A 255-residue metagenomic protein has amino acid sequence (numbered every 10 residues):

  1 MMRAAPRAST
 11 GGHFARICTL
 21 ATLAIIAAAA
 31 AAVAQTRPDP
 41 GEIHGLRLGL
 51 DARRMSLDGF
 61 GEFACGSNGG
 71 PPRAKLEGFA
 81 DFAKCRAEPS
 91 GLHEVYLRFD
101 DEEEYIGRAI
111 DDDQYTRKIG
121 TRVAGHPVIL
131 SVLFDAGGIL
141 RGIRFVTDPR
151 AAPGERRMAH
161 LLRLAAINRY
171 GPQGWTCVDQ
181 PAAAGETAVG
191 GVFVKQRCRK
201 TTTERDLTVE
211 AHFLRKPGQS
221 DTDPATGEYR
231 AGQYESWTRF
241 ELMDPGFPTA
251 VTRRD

Functional and structural regions predicted by a protein language model:
M1-F14: N-terminal secretory signal peptides that target proteins for export/translocation
A4-A5, A27, P38, E42 (+1 more regions): Exposed boundary/loop context
H13, A21-T22, D39: Generic short amphipathic/hydrophobic targeting helices enriched at N-termini, encompassing Sec-type signal peptides
I17-A28: Bacterial N-terminal signal peptides
A30-A34: Sec/Tat signal peptide C-region and signal peptidase I cleavage site
Q35-K84, A109-D112, R117-V123, P127-I129 (+1 more regions): Non-cytosolic coordination micro-motifs
A80-A109: A low-complexity, Ser/Thr/Gly/Pro-enriched, surface-exposed linker/loop concept that marks segments flanking
